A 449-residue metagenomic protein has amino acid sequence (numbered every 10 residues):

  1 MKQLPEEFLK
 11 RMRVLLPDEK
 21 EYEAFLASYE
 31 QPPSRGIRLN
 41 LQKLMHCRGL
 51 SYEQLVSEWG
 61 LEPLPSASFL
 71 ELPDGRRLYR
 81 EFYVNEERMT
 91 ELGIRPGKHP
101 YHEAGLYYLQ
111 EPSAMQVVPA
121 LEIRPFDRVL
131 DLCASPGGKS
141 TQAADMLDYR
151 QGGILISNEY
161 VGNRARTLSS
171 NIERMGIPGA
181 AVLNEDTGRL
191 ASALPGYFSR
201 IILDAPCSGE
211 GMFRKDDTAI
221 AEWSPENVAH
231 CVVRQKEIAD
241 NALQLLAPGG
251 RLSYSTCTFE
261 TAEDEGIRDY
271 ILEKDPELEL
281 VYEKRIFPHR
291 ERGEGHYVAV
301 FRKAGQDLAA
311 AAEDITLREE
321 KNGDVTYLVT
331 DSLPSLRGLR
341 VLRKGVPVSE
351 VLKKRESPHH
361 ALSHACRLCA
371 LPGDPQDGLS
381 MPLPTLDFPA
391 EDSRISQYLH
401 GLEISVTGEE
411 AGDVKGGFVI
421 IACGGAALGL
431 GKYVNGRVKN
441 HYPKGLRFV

Functional and structural regions predicted by a protein language model:
M1-E62, Y297, A304-V449: Polybasic, low-complexity RNA-engagement segments
R124, A191-I202: A short acidic, Gly/Pro-enriched loop at the edge of an enzyme's catalytic core that lines a small-molecule cofactor
F126-S135: Conserved class I S-adenosyl-L-methionine
S140-A144: Conserved SAM-dependent methyltransferase scaffold
L147-D148, L246-P248: Helix-to-beta-strand junctions that scaffold the AdoMet/dcAdoMet cofactor pocket in Class I SAM-dependent enzymes
Y160-P195: S-adenosyl-L-methionine
N163, S199-N241, S253, C257-D264: Mobile active-site "lid"/loop adjacent to the S-adenosyl-L-methionine
G196-S199, V233, R251-Y254, T258-S335: Class I S-adenosyl-L-methionine
